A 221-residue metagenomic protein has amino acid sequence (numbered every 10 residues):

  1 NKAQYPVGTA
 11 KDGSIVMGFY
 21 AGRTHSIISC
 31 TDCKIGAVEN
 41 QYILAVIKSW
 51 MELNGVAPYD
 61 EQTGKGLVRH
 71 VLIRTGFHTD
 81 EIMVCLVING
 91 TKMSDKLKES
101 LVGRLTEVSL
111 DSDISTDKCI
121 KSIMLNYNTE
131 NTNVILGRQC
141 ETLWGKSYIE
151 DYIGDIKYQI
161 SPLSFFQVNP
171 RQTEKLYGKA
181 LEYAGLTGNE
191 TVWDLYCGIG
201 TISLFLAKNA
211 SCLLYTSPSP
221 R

Functional and structural regions predicted by a protein language model:
N1-S217, R221: Accessory RNA-recognition modules of RNA-modification enzymes
